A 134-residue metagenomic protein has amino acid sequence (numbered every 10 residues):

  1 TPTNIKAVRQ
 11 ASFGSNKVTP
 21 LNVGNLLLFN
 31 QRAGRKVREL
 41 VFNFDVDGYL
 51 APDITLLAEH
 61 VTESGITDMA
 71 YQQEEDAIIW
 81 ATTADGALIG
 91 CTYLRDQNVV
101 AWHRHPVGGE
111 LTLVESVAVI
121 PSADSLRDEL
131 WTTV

Functional and structural regions predicted by a protein language model:
T1-V134: Beta-sheet-dominated scaffold domains
